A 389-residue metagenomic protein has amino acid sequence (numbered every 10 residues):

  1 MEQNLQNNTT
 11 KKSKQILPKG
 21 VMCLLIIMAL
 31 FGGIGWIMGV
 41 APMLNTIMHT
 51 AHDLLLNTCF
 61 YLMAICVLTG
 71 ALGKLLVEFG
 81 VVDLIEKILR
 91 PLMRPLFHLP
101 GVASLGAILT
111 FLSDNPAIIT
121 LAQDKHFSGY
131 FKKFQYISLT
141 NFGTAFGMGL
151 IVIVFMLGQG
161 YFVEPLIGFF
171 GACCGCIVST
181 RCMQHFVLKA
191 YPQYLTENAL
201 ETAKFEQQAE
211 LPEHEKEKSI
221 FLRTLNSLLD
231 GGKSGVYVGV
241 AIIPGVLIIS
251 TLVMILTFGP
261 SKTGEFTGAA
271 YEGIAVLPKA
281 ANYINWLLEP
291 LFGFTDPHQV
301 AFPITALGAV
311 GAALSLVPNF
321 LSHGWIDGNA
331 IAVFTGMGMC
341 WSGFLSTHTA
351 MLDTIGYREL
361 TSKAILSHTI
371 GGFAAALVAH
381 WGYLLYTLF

Functional and structural regions predicted by a protein language model:
M1-P18, F186-K233: Intrinsically disordered, low-complexity non-transmembrane regions of multi-pass membrane transporters
E2-V77: N-terminal signal-anchor module of multipass membrane proteins
N8-L24, G231-L247, L360-H368: Alpha-helical transmembrane segments and their helix-start/interface "positive-inside/aromatic belt" motifs in integral
M22-W36, C66-G73, I151-V154, F169-H185 (+2 more regions): Hydrophobic core segments of alpha-helical transmembrane domains in multi-pass membrane transport and ion-translocation
V40, T69, G73-E86, E217-V310: Transmembrane helical segments that form the transport core of multi-pass membrane transport proteins
F79-M93, G129-K132: Flexible loop linkers connecting adjacent transmembrane helices in multi-pass alpha-helical membrane transporters
L92-L121: Hydrophobic, aromatic-rich membrane-embedded alpha-helical segments
A117-C182, V310-F389: C-terminal transmembrane helix pair
